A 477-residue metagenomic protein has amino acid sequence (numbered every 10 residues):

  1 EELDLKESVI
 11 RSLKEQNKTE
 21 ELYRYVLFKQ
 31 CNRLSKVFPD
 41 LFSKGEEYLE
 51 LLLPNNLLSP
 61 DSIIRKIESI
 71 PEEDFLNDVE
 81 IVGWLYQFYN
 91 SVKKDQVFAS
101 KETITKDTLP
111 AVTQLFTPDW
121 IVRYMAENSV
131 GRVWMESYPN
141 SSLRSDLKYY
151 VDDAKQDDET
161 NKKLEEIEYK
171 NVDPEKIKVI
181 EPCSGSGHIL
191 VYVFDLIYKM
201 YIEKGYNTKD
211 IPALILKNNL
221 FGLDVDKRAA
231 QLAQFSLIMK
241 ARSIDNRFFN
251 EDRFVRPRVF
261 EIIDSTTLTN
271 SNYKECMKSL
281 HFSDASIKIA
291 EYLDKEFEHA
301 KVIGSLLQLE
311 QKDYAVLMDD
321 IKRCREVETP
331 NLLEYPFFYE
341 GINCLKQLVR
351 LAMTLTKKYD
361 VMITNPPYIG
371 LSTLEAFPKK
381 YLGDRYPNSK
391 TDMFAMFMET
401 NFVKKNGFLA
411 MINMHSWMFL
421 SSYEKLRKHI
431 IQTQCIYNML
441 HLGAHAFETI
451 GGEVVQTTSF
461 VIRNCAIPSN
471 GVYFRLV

Functional and structural regions predicted by a protein language model:
E1-Y192, L196, L223-L232, R256-V327 (+3 more regions): Preference for the N-terminal adenyl/adenosyl cofactor-binding alpha/beta module
E102-D107, P174, P212-L216, F377-K380: Surface-exposed beta-strand-to-loop junctions that form interaction patches on eukaryotic regulatory domains
T108-P110, K162-I167, I202-T208, L216 (+3 more regions): Active-site-adjacent structural elements in folded domains
W134-P139, Y201-D210: Active-site palm subdomain of RNA-directed nucleic acid polymerases
I167-K170, K209-I211, F249, R350-M353 (+1 more regions): Short, flexible, glycine/charge-rich loop motifs used to bind or transfer phosphoryl groups or to couple energy/partner
G185, K217-L220, N413-M414: Catalytic palm active-site di-aspartate
V191, Y198, I202, V225 (+4 more regions): Signature of N6-adenine DNA methyltransferases within the class I
Y206-Q231: Cysteine-dependent PTP/DSP-like catalytic domain, specifically the C-terminal lobe
